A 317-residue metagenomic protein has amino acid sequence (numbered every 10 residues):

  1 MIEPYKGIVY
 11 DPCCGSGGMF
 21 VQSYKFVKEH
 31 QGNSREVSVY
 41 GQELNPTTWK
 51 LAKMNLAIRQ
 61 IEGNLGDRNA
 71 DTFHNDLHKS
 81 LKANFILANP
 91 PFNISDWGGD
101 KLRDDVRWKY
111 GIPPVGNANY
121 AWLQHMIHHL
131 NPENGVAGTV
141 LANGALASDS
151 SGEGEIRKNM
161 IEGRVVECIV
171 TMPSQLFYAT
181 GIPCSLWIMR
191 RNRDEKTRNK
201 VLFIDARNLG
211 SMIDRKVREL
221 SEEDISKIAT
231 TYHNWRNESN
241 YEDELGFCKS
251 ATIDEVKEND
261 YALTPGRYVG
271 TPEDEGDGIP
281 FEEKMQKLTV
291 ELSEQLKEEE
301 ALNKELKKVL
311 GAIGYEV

Functional and structural regions predicted by a protein language model:
M1-A88, N93-K109, A121, A142-G144 (+2 more regions): Conserved S-adenosyl-L-methionine
D67-D71, A312-V317: Charge-dense, low-complexity polyampholytic segments
S80-E316: A conserved structural/catalytic subdomain of Rossmann-like adenosyl-cofactor enzymes
